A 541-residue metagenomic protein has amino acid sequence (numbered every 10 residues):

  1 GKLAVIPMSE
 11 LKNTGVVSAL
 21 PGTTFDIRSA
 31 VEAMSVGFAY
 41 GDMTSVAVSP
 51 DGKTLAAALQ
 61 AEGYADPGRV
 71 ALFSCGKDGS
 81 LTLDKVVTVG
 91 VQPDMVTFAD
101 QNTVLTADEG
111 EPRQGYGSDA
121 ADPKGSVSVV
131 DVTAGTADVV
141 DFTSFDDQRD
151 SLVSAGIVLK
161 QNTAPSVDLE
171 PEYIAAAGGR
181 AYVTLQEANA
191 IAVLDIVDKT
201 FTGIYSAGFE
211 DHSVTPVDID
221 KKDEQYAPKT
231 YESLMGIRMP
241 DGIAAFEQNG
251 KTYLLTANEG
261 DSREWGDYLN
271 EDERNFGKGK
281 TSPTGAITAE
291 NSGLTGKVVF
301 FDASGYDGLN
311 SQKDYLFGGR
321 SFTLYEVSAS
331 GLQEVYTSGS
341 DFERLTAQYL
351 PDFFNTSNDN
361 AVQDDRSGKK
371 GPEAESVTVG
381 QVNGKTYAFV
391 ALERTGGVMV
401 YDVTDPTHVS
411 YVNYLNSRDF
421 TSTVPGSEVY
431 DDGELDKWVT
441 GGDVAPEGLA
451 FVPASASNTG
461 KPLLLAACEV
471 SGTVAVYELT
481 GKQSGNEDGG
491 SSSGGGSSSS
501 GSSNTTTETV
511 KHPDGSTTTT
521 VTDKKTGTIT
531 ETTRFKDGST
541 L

Functional and structural regions predicted by a protein language model:
G1-E487: Beta-sheet-rich non-transmembrane sensory/scaffold domains
S484-L541: Ser/Thr/Gly/Pro-rich low-complexity, disordered linker/stalk segments of secreted and cell-surface proteins
